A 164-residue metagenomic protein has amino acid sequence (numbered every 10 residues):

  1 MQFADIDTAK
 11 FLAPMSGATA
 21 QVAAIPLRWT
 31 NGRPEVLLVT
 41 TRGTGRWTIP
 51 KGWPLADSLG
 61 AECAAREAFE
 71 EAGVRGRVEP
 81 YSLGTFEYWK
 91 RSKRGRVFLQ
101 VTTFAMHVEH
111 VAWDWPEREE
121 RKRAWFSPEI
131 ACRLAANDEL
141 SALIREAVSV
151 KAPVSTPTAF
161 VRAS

Functional and structural regions predicted by a protein language model:
M1-N31: Acidic, metal-coordinating catalytic segment for phosphate/diphosphate chemistry, firing primarily on the Nudix
A20-V22, P34, L99-T102, R121: Change "...and in nucleic-acid phosphodiester-cleaving endonucleases..." to "...and in nucleic-acid processing enzymes
W29-E35, K93-R96: Short, solvent-exposed loop/turn segments that connect beta-strands within catalytic domains and beta-strand-rich
G32-R75: Conserved Nudix-box catalytic region and its N-terminal flanking loop in Nudix hydrolases and closely related
T48, F98, W125: Short aromatic/basic micro-patch
G73-A112: Active-site segment of metal-dependent pyrophosphate-handling enzymes, primarily the Nudix hydrolase catalytic core
T103-E146: NUDIX/MutT-family hydrolases
A135-S164: Charged phosphate-binding loop/patch that engages nucleotide di/tri-phosphates or the phosphate backbone of nucleic
